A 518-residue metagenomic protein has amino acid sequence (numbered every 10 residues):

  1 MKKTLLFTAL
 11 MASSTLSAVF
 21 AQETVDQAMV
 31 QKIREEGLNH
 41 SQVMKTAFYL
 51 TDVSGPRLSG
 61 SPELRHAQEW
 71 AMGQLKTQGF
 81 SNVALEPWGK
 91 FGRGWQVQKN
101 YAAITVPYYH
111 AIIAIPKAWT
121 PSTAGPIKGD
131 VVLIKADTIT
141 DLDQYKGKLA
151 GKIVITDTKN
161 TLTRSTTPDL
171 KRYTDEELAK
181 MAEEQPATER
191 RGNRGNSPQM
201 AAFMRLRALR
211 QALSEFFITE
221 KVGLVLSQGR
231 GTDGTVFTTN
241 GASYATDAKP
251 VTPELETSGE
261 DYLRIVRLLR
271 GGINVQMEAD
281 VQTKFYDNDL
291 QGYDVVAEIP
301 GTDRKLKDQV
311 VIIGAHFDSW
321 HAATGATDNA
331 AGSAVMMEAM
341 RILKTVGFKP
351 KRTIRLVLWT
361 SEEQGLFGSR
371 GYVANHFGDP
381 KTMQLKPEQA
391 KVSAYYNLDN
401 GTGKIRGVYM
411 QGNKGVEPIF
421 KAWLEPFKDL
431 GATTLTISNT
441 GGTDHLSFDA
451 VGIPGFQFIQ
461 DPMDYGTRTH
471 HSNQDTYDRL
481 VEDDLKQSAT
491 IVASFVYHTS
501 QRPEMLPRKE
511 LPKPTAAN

Functional and structural regions predicted by a protein language model:
L16-A21: Sec/Tat signal peptide C-region and signal peptidase I cleavage site
E23-M29, F48, D52-R190: Noncatalytic luminal/extracellular "stalk/propeptide" segments of secretory-pathway proteins
D26-M29, A111-A114, A118-Q144, S243-A326 (+2 more regions): Soluble metallo-hydrolase cores and metallopeptidase-like ectodomains found primarily in the secretory/periplasmic
Q27-S61, F237-A242, D318, A394-G403 (+1 more regions): N-terminal capping segment at the start of a domain
V30-L38, V53-P62, N100, A118 (+12 more regions): Second-shell loop/turn segments in exported
K45, I342-F367, Y395-L398: Short helix-loop-beta-strand segments that form the rim/entrance of peptidase-like active sites
Y109-A111, A124, G129, G147-I153 (+5 more regions): Metal-dependent peptidase/peptidase-like ectodomains
G195-R207, Q211-S214, I218-T219, L224 (+3 more regions): Active-site-adjacent substrate-binding region of metalloamidase/peptidase-like peptide-processing proteins
